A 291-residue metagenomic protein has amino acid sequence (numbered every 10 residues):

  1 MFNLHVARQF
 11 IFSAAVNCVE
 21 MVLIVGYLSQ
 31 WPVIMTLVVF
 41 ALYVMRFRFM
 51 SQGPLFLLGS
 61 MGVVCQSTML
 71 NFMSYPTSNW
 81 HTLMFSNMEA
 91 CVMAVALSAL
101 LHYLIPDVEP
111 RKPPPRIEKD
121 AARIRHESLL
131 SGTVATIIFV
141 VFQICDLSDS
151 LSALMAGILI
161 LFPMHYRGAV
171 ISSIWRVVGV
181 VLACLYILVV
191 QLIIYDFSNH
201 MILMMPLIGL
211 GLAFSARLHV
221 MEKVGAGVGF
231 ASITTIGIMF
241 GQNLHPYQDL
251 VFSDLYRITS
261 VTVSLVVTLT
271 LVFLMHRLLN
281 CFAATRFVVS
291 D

Functional and structural regions predicted by a protein language model:
M1-L57, N71-I208, S215-D291: Alpha-helical transmembrane segments and their membrane-interface boundaries that form or gate the permeation pathway
